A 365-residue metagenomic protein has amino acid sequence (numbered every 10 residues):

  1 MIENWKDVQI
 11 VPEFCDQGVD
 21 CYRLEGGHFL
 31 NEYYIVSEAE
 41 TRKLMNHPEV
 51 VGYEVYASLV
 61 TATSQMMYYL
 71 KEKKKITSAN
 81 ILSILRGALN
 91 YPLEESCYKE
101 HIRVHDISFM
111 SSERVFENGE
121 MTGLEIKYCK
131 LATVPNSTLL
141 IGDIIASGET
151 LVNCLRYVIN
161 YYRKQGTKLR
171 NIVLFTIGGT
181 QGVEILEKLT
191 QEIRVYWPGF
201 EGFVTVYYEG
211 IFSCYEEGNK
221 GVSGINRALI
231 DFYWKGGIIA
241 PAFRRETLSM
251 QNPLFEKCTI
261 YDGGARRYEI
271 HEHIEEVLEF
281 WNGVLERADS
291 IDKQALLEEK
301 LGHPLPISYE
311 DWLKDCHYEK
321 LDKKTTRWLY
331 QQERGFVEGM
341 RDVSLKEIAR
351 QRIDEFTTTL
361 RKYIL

Functional and structural regions predicted by a protein language model:
M1-L365: PRPP-associated nucleotide enzymes
